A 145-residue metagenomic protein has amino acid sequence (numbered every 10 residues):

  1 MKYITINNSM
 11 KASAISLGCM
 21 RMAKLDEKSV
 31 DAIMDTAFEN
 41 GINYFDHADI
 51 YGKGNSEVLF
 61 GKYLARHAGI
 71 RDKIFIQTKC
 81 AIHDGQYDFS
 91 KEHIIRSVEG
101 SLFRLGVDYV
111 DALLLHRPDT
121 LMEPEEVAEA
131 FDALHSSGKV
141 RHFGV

Functional and structural regions predicted by a protein language model:
M1-I74, S136: N-terminal binding-site loop/beta-alpha segment at the start of enzyme catalytic domains that lines or forms
M20-M22, A48-Y51, K79-H83, L115-P118 (+1 more regions): Active-site beta-loop-alpha junctions enriched in small/polar residues
K28, G85-V145: Glycine/proline-rich, positively charged, aromatic-decorated active-site loop/lid region on the catalytic face
Y44-H47, Q77, Y109, L114: Generic enzyme active-site microenvironment
L59-Y63, F75, K79, H93-G100 (+1 more regions): Generic beta-strand or strand-like secondary-structure segments
H67-E92, H116: Structural motif corresponding to the early beta-alpha repeats
